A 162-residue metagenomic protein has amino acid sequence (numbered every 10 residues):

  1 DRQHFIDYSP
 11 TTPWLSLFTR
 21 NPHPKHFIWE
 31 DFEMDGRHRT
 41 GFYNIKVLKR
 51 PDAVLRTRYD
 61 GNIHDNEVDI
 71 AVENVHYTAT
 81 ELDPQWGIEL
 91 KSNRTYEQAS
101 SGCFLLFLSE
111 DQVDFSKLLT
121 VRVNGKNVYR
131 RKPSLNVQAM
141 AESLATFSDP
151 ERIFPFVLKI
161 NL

Functional and structural regions predicted by a protein language model:
D1-L162: Alpha/beta-hydrolase-fold serine-hydrolase catalytic core, especially in secreted/extracellular enzymes
